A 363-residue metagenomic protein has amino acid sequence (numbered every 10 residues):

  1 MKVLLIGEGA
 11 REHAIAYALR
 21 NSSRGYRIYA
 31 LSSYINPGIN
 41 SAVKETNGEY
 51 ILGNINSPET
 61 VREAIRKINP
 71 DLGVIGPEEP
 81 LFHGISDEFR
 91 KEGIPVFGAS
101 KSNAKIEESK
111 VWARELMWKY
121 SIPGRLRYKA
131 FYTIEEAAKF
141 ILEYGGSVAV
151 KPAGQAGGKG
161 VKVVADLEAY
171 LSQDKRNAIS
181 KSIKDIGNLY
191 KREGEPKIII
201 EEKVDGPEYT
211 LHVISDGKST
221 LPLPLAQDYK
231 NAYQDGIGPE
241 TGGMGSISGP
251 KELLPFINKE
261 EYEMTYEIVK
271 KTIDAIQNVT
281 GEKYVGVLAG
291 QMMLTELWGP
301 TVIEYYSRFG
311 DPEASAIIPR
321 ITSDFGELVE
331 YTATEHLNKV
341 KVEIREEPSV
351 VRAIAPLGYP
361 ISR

Functional and structural regions predicted by a protein language model:
M1-K101: ATP-binding N-terminal substructure of ATP-dependent carboxylate-amine bond-forming enzymes
L5, A30-L31, V74-I75, V96-A99 (+5 more regions): General beta-strand structural signal in soluble alpha/beta enzymes
I39-A42, K105-V111, Y233-D235: Short, charged, surface-exposed secondary-structure boundary motifs
E49-N56, Y128-T133, V164: Short acidic-hydrophobic, aromatic-tinged amphipathic segments that line or gate anion-handling sites
I94-G160: A conserved helix-loop-beta module that forms one wall/lid of the active-site cleft in ATP-utilizing catalytic domains
V161-P312: Internal nucleotide-binding/catalytic subdomain
M264-A289, Y306-R363: Active-site "cap" helix and flanking loop/linker of ATP-utilizing ligase/carboxylase catalytic domains
